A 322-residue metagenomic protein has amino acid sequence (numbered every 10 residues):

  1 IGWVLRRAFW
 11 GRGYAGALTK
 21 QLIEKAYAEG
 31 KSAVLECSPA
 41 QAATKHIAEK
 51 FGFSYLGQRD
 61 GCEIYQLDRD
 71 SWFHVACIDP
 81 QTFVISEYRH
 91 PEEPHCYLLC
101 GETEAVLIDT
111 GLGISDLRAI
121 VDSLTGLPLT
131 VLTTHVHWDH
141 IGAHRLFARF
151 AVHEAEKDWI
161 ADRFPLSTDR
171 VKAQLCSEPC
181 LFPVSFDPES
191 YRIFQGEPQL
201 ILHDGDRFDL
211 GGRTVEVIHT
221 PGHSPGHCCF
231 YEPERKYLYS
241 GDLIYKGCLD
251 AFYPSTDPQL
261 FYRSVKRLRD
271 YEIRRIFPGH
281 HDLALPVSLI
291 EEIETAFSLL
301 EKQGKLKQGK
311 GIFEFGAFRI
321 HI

Functional and structural regions predicted by a protein language model:
I1-S71: Acyl-donor (CoA/ACP) binding surface of acyl/acetyltransferases
A17, Q21-K25, I120, L260-R263 (+2 more regions): Alpha-helical elements of Rossmann-like donor-binding domains used by nucleotide-donor carbohydrate transfer enzymes
V34-E36, T133, F277-G279: Short beta-strand segments
G57, H74-I78, L99, G205-L210 (+1 more regions): Short acidic-hydrophobic surface loop/beta-edge motif
F73-S123, C229-G241, Y245: Conserved beta-strand hairpin/beta-sheet module of binuclear metal-dependent hydrolase folds, prominently
A105, L112-G113, I193, R207 (+1 more regions): Metallo-beta-lactamase
I114-R207, T295-K302: Active-site HxH/HxHxD metal-binding segment of metal-dependent hydrolases
L306-I322: C-terminal regulatory/interaction regions
